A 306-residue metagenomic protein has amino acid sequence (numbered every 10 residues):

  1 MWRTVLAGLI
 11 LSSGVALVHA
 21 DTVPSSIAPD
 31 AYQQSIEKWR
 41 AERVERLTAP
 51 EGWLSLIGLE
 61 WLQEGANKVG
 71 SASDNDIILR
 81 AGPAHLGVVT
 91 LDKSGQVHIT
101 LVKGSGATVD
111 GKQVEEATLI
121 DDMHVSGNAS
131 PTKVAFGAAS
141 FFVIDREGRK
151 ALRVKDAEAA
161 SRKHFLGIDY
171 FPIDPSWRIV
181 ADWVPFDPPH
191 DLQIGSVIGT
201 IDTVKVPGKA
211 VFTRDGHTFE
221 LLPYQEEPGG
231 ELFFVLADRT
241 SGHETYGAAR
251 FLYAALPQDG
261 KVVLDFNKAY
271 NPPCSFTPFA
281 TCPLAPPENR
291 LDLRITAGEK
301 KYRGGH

Functional and structural regions predicted by a protein language model:
V5-A16: Bacterial N-terminal signal peptides
D21-E60: N-terminal pre-domain segments of enzymes
L56, W61-A129, Y253: Forkhead-associated
L79-A84, V88-T100, I201-T245: Mid-length scaffold segments of soluble, non-membrane domains
V109-D110, F136, R214: Structural motif
G111-S126, T218-K268: An exposed acidic His-Trp-rich patch
A135-D202: Surface-exposed beta-loop interaction hotspot
G167-Y170, R239-H243, Y253, K261-V263 (+1 more regions): Extended, aromatic/histidine-rich regions of cofactor-dependent oxidoreductases associated with respiratory
